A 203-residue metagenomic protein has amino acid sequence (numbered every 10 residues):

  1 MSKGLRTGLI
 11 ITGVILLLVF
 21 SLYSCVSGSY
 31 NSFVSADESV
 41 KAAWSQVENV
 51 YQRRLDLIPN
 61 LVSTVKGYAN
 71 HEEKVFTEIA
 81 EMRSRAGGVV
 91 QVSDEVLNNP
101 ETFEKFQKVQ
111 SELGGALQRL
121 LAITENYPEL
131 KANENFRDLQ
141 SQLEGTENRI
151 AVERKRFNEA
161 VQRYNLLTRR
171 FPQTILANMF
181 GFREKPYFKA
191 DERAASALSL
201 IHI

Functional and structural regions predicted by a protein language model:
M1-I201: A helix-centric hydrophobic-segment signal that preferentially recognizes long, alpha-helical stretches used
